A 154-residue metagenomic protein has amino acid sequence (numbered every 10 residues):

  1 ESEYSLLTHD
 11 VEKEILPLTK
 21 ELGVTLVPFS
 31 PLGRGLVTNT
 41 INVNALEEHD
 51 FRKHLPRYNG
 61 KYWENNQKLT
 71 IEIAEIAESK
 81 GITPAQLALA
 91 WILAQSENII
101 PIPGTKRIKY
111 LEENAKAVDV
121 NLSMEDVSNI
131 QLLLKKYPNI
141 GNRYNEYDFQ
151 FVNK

Functional and structural regions predicted by a protein language model:
E1-L132, F149-K154: Beta/alpha (TIM)-barrel catalytic core signal, keyed to glycine-rich beta->alpha loops juxtaposed to Asp/Glu that bind
N142-Y147: Short coil/turn segments at secondary-structure boundaries
